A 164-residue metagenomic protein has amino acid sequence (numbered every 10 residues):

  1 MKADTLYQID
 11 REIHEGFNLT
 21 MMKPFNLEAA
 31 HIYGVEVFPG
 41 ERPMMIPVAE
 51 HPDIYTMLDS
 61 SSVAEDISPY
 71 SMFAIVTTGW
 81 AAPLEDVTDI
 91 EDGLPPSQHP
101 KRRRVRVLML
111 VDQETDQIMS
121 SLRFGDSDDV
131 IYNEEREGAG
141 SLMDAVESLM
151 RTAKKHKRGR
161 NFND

Functional and structural regions predicted by a protein language model:
M1-V63: N-terminal domain-onset segments
M21-F25, L94-K101: Short linear motifs in intrinsically disordered
F25-E36, M72-T77, G159-D164: Short glycine-rich, low-complexity/disordered patches
E28-Y33, Y70-M72, L94, R103-V107: Short, surface-exposed beta-edge/turn micro-motifs
F38-G40, A81, E114-Q117: Short loop/turn segments at secondary-structure transitions that flank enzyme active sites
D53, W80-P83, V130, E137-G138: Short acidic, S/G/P-rich loop/turn micro-motifs used as interaction or catalytic elements
M57-L94: Short HxH-centered metal-ligating active-site micro-motif
S97-D164: Glycine-rich, aromatic-bearing surface loops/beta-hairpins
